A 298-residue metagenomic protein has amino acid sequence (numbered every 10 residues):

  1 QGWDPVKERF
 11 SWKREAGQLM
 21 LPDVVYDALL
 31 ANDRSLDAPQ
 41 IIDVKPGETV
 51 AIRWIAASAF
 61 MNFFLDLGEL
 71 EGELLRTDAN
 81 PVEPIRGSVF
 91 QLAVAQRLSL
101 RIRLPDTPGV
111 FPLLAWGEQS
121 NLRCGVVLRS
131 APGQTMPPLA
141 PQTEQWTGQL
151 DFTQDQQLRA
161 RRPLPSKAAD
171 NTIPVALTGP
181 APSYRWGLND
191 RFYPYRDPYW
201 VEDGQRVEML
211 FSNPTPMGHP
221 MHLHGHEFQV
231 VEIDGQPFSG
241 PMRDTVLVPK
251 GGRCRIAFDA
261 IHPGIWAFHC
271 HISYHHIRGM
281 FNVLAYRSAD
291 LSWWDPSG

Functional and structural regions predicted by a protein language model:
Q1-T49, I55-S58, P180, W186: Acidic-aromatic/histidine active-site loop/patch
Q1-V6, V82-G218, F238, D259-I265 (+1 more regions): Extended terminal and domain-junction accessory segments
Q40, S88, Q96-L100, D244 (+1 more regions): Short strand-edge motifs at loop-to-beta-strand transitions and within beta-strands of extracellular beta-rich domains
P46-R53, Q205-F211: Short beta-strand elements of extracellular/lumenal beta-sandwich folds
I55-F60, S212-P216: Short solvent-exposed strand-capping/beta-turn motif centered on an Asx-Ser/Thr pair
A56-E73, H222-F228: Short acidic, flexible loop segments centered on an aromatic residue
L67-V94, V231-T245: Solvent-exposed beta-strand/loop surfaces of large extracellular or lumenal domains
R196, G218-H226, D234-Q236, L247 (+1 more regions): Substrate-recognition/cap regions that form aromatic- and gly/pro-loop-enriched pockets for small-molecule ligands
